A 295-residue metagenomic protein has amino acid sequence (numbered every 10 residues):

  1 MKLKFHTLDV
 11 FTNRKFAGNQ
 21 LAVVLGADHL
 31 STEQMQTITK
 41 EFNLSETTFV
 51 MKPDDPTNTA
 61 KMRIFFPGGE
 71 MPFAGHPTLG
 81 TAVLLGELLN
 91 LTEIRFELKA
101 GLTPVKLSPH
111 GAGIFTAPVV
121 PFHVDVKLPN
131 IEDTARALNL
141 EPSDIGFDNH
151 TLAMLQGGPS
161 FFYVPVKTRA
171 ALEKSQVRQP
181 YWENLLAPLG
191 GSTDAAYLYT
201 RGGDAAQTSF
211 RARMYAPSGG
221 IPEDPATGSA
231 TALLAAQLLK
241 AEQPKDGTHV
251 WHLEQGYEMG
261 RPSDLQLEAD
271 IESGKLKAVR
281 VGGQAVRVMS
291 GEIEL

Functional and structural regions predicted by a protein language model:
M1-A17, L140-D144: N-terminal, positively charged, Ser/Thr/Ala/Gly-biased leader segments that form transit/presequence-like amphipathic
F16-V24: Generic N-terminal amphipathic, Lys/Arg-enriched alpha-helix
L21, D28-M35, T39-I64, M71: Acidic/His- and Gly-rich active-site-bordering loop/insert found across diverse amide/peptide-bond hydrolases
V23-A27, V50-M51, Y163-V166, Y199 (+1 more regions): Short beta-strand-to-turn element immediately C-terminal to the catalytic PLP-Schiff-base lysine in fold type I
T37, N58, F65-L186, L239-L295: Acidic, low-complexity central loop/insert segments
N43-K61, Y181-G220, V250-I271, A278: Conserved phosphate-donor
M71-A74, I221-A235: Short glycine/threonine-rich catalytic loop with a Thr-x-Gly-x-Asp
A135-R136, R211-G219, P225-A230: Glycine-rich flexible loops
